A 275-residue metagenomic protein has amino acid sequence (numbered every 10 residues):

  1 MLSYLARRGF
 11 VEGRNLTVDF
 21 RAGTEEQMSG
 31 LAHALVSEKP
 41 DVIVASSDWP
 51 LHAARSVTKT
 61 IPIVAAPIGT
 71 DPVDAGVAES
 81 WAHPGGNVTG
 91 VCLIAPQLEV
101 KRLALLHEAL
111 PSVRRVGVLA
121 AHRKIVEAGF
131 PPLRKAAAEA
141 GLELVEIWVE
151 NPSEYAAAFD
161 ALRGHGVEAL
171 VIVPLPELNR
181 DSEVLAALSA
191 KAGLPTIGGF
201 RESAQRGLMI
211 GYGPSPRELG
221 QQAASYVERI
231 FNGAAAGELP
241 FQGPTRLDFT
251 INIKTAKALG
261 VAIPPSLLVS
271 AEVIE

Functional and structural regions predicted by a protein language model:
M1-E275: Short hydrophobic alpha-helices and adjacent helix-cap/hinge residues
